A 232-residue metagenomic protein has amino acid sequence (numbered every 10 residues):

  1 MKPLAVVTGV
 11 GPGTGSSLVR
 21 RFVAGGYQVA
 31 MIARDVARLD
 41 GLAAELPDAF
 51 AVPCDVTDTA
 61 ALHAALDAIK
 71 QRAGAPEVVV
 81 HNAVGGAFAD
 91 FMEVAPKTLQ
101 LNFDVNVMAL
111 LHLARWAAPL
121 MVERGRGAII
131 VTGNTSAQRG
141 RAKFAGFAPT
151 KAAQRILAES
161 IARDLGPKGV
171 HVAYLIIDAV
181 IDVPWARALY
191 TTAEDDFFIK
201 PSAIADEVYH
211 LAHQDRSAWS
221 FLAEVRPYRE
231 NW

Functional and structural regions predicted by a protein language model:
T8, P76-V84, N106, V131 (+1 more regions): Rossmann-fold scaffold of SDR-type NAD(P)-dependent oxidoreductases
G11-P12: Conserved glycine-rich cofactor-binding loop
Y27-G41: Conserved glycine-rich Rossmann-like NAD(P)H-binding loop of the short-chain dehydrogenase/reductase
C54-A64, P96: The beta1-alpha1 cofactor-binding region of Rossmann-like NAD(H)/NADP(H)-dependent oxidoreductases
G85, M92-L111, I130, Q154: Catalytic Tyr-X3-Lys loop
V105-E123, R163: Amphipathic alpha-helical dimer-interface segment in Rossmann-like NAD(P)H-dependent oxidoreductases
A128-A153, E159, R163-G166: Catalytic loop of short-chain dehydrogenase/reductase
P167-V170, Y174-A179, V183, Y190-W232: C-terminal helical subdomain
